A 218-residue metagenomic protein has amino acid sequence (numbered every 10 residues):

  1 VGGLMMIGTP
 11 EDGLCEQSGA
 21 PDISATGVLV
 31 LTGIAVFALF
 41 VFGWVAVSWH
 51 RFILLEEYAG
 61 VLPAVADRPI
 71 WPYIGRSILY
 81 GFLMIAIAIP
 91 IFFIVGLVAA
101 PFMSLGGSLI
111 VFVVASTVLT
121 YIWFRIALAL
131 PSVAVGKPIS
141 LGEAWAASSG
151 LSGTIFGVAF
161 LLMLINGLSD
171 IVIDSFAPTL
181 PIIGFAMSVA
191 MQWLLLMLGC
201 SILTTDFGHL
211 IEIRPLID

Functional and structural regions predicted by a protein language model:
V1-G8, A115-I182, L216: Nonpolar helix-loop interface/hinge motif
V1-Y58, G81-F92, A159, M163-G167 (+1 more regions): Short, small/hydrophobic-residue-rich motifs at membrane-helix boundaries and re-entrant hairpins of integral membrane
A20-A25, P63-D67, W145-S149, F176-T179: Helix-boundary and loop/linker segments of multi-pass membrane transporters
S24-E57, M103-K137, S152, P181-R214: Selective recognition of hydrophobic, aromatic-rich stretches within alpha-helical transmembrane segments of polytopic
L55-F82, E143: Interfacial transmembrane-helix boundary/kink motif in multi-pass membrane proteins
D67, W71, L83-V95, H209-I211 (+1 more regions): Intrinsic disorder/low-complexity detector
Y73, S77, G81, I85 (+1 more regions): Loop-to-transmembrane-helix entry motif
I78-F112: Hydrophobic alpha-helical transmembrane segments of integral membrane proteins
